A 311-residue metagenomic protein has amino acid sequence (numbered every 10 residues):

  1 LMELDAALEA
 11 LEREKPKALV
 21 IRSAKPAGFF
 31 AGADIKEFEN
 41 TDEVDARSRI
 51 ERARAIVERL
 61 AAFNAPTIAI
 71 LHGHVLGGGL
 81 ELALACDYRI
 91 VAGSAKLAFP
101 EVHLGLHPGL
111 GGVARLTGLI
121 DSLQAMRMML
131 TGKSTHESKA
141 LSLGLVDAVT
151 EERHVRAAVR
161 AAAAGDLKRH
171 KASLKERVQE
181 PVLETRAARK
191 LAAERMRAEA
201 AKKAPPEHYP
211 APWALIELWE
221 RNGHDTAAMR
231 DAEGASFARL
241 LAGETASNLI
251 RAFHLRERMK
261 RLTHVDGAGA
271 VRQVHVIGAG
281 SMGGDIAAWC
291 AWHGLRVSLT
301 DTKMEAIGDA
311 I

Functional and structural regions predicted by a protein language model:
L1-V44, A55-H72, A92-K96, V274: A structural preference for short, pocket-lining loop segments at secondary-structure junctions
A18, G267-I311: Phosphate-binding active sites in nucleotide-utilizing proteins
R22-A24, I70, P100, T131 (+6 more regions): Generic beta-strand/beta-sheet core signal
F30, E81, M129-A235, I250 (+1 more regions): Amphipathic alpha-helical segments at domain termini/boundaries
G32, R47-I50, R54, G77 (+3 more regions): Glycine-rich phosphate-binding loop at the start of an alpha helix
R49, G234-S247: Long amphipathic alpha-helix in the N-terminal Rossmann-like dinucleotide-binding domain of NAD(P)-dependent
R59-Q179: Crotonase-fold acyl-CoA enzyme core
